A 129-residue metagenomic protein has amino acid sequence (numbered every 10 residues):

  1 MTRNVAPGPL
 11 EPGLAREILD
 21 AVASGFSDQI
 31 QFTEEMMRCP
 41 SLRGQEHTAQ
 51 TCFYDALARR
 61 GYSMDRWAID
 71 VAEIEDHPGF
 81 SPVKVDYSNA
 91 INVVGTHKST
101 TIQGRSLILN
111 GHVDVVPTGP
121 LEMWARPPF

Functional and structural regions predicted by a protein language model:
T2-F129: Acidic/His- and Gly-rich active-site-bordering loop/insert found across diverse amide/peptide-bond hydrolases
